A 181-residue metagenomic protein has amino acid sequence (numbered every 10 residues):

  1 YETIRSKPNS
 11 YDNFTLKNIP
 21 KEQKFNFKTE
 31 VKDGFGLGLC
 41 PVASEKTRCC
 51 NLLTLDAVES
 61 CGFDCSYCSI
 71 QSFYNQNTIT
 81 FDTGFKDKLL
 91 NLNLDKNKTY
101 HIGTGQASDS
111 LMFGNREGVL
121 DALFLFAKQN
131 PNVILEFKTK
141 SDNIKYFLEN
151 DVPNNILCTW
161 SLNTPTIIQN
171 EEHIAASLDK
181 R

Functional and structural regions predicted by a protein language model:
T3-V58, Q71-F81: N-terminal [4Fe-4S]-dependent radical SAM core
V31-D33, L37, P41-S44, C65 (+4 more regions): Alpha-helical context
A57, S69-S72, Q106, T139: Glycine-rich, histidine-containing beta strand-loop boundary motifs that form or position
C61-C68: Short cysteine clusters
S69-T80, P165-H173: Acidic/glycine-enriched edge-of-secondary-structure segments
T78-N91: Short cysteine/histidine-rich metal-coordination sites, predominantly Zn2+-binding motifs
L90, L94-R181: Conserved AdoMet/S-adenosylmethionine-binding subsite of the radical SAM
